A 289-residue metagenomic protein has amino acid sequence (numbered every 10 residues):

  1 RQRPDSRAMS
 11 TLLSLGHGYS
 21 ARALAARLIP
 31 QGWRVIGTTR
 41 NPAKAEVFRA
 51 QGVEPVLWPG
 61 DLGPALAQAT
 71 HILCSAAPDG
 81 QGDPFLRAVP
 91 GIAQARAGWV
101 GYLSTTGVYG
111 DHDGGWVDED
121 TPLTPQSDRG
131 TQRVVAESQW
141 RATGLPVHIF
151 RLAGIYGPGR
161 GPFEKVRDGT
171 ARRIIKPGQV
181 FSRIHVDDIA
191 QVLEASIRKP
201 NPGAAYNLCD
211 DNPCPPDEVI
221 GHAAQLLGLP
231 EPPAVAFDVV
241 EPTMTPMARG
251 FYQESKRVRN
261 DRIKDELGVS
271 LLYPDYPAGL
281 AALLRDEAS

Functional and structural regions predicted by a protein language model:
P42-G91: NAD(P)H-binding glycine-rich loop region in Rossmannoid oxidoreductase-like domains and their noncatalytic homologs
P90-D128: Conserved Rossmann-fold NAD(P)-dependent oxidoreductase catalytic core, especially the SDR/UDP-sugar
T124-H148: Active-site Tyr-X1-5-Lys
V134, T143-L145, I155-V166, A195-Y206 (+1 more regions): Glycine/proline-rich active-site loop of Rossmann-fold NAD(P)-dependent oxidoreductases
K165-I184, D188, V192: A conserved pocket-lining segment of Rossmann-fold NAD(P)-dependent short-chain dehydrogenase/reductase
V192-L193, K199-A248: Mid/C-terminal beta-alpha module of Rossmann-like enzyme folds, strongest in SDR-family dehydrogenases/epimerases
E241-S270: Conserved C-terminal active-site "lid" loop/helix of NAD(P)H-dependent oxidoreductases that clamps the redox cofactor
P274-S289: Amphipathic terminal alpha-helices
